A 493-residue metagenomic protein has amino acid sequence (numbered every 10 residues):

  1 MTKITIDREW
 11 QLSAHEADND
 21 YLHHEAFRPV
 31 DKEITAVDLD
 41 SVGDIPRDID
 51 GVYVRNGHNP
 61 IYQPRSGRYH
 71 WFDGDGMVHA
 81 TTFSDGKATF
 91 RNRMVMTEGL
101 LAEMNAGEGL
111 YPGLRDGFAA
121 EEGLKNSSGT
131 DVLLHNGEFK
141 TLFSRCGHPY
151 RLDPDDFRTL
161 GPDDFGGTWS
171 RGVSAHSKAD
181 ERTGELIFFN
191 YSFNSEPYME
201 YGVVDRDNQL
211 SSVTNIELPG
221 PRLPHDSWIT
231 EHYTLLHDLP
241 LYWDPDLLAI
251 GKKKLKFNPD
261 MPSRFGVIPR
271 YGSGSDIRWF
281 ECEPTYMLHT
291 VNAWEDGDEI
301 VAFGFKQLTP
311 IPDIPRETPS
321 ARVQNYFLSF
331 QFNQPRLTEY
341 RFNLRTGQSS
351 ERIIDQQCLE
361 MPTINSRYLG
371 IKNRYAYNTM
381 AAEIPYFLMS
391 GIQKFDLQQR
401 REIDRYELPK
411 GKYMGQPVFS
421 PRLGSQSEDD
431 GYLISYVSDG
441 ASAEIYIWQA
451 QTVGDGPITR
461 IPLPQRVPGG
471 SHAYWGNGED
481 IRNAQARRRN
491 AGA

Functional and structural regions predicted by a protein language model:
M1-A493: Beta-propeller domains
